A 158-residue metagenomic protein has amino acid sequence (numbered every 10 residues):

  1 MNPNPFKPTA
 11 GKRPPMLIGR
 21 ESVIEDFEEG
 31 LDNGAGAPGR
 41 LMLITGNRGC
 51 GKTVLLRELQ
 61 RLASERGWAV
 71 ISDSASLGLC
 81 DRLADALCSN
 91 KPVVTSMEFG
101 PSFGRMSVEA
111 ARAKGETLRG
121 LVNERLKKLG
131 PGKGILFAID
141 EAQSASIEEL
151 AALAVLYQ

Functional and structural regions predicted by a protein language model:
M1-R40, A86-S89, P131-G134: A short, basic N-terminal segment
E25, R57, D85, A151-A154: Surface-exposed alpha-helical interface segments used for non-catalytic interactions
E29, R61, E65, D85 (+1 more regions): Short, well-ordered alpha-helices that flank and scaffold nucleotide-derived cofactor binding pockets
P38-E58: Walker A/P-loop nucleotide-binding motif
G49, S76-C80, S144: Conserved nucleotide-binding/hydrolysis micro-motifs of P-loop NTPases
R57-L79: Conserved catalytic segments around the Walker B and adjacent sensor/switch elements of P-loop NTPase domains
S64-E65, L77-E109: Conserved NTP-binding/hydrolysis module of P-loop NTPases
R112-Q158: Conserved Walker B catalytic segment
